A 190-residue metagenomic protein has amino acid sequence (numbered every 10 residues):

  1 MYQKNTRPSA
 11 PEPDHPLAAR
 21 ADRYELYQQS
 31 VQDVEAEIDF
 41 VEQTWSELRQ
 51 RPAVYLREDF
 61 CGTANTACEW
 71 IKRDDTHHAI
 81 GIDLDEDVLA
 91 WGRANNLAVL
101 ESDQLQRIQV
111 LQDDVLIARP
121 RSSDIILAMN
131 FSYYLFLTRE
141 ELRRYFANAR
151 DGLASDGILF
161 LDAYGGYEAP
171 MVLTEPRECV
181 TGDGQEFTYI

Functional and structural regions predicted by a protein language model:
P52-G62: Conserved class I S-adenosyl-L-methionine
T63-T76: Conserved SAM-binding loop of SAM-dependent methyltransferases across substrates and taxa, primarily the Class I
G92-R93: Conserved SAM-binding loop
L100-V115: Conserved SAM-binding strand-loop segment of SAM-dependent methyltransferases
L116-I126: A short acidic, Gly/Pro-enriched loop at the edge of an enzyme's catalytic core that lines a small-molecule cofactor
L142-S155: A short glycine-rich, Lys/Arg-flanked "PGG" loop and its adjoining helix->strand segment in the class I
D156-A163: Conserved beta-strand signature within the Rossmann-like core of class I S-adenosyl-L-methionine
A163-I190: SAM-dependent methyltransferase
